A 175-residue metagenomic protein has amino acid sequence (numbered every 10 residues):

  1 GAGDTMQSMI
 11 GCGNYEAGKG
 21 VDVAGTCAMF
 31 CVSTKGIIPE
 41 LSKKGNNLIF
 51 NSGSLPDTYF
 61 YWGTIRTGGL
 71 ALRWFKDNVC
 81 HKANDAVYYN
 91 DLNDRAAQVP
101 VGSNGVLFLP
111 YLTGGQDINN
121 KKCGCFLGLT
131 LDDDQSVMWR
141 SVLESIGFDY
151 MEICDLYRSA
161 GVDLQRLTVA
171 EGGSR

Functional and structural regions predicted by a protein language model:
G1-R175: Active-site core segments that coordinate phosphate-bearing ligands/cofactors across diverse enzyme families
